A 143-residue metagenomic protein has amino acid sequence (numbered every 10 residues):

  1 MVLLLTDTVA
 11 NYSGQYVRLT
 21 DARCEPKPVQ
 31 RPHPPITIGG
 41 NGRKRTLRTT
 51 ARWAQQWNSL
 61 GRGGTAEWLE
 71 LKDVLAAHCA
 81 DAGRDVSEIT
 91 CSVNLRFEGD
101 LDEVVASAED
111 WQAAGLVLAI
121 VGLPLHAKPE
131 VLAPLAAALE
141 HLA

Functional and structural regions predicted by a protein language model:
M1-A143: Active-site-adjacent structural elements that line small-molecule/cofactor binding pockets in enzymes
